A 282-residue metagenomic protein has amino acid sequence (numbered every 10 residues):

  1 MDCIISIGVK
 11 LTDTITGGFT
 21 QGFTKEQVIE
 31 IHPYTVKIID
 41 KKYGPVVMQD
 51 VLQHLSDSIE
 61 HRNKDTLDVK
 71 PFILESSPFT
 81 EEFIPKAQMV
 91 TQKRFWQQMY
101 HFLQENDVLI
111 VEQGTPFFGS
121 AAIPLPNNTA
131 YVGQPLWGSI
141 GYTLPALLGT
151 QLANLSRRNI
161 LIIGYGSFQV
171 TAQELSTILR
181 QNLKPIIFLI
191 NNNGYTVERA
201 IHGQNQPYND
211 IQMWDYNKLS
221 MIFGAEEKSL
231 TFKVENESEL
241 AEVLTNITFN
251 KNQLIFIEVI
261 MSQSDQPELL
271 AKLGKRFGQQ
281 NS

Functional and structural regions predicted by a protein language model:
M1-D2, H101-Q104, F249-K251: Flexible, charged surface loops at secondary-structure boundaries
M1-F72, I187, H202, L244 (+1 more regions): Glycine-rich, acidic loop regions that bind phosphate or pyrophosphate groups
C3, V108, R158-I160: Structural motif
S6-I7, I31, L109-Q113, V132-G133 (+1 more regions): General beta-strand structural signal in soluble alpha/beta enzymes
I7-G8, Q113, I163, I260: Glycine-rich, N-terminal phosphate-binding loop of Rossmann-like dinucleotide-binding domains
Y34, I110, I190-N191: Venus flytrap/periplasmic-binding-protein-like
I38-I39, Q49-Q53, F118-S282: Thiamine diphosphate
P71-T150, N154, G278: Active-site diphosphate/adenylate-binding microenvironment
